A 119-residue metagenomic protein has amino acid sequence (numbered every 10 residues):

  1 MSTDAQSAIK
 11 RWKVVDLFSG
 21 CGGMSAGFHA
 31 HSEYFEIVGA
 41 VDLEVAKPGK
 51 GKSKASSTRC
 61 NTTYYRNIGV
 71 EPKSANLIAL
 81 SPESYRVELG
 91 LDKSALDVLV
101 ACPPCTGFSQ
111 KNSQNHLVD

Functional and structural regions predicted by a protein language model:
M1-D119: Conserved active-site and SAM-binding loop architecture of S-adenosyl-L-methionine-dependent nucleic-acid
